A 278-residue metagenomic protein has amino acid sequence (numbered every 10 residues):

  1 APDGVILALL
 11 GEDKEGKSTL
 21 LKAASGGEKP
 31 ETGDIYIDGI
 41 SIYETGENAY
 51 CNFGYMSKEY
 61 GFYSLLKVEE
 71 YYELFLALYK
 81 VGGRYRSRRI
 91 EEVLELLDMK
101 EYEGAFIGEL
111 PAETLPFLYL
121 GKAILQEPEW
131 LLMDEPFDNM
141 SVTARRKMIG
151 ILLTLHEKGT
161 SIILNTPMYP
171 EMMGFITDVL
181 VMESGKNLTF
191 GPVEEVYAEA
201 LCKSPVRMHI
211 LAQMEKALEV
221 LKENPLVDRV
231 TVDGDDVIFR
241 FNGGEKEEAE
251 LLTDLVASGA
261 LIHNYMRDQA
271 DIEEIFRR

Functional and structural regions predicted by a protein language model:
S25: Helix-to-loop junction immediately C-terminal to a conserved catalytic motif
G33-E44, N48-A49: Conserved ABC transporter NBD signature motif
E59, S64-L78: Q-loop/switch helix immediately C-terminal to the Walker
E73, A77, Y85-Y102: Conserved ABC ATPase "signature" region
L131-E135: Catalytic Walker B motif of ABC-type/P-loop ATPase nucleotide-binding domains
I149-I238: ABC transporter nucleotide-binding domain
G243-R278: C-terminal coupling/interaction segments
